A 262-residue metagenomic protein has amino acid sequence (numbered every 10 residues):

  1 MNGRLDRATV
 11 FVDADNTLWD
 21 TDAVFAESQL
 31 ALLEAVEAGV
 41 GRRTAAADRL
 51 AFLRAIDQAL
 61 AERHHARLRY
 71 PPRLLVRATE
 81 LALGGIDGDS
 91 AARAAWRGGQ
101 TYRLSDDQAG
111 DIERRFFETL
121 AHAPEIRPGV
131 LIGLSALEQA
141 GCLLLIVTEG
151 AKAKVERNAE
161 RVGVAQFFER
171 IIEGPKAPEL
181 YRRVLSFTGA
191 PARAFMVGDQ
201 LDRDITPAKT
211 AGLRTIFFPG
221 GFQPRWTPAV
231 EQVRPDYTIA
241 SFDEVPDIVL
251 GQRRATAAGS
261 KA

Functional and structural regions predicted by a protein language model:
M1-V10, D107, L131-A262: Asp-based, Mg2+/Mn2+-dependent phosphohydrolase catalytic module
N2-V12, T17-F52: Active-site neighborhood of HAD-like aspartate-dependent phosphohydrolases
F25-E37, P72-E80, K152: An amphipathic alpha-helix signature
A38-R43, G85, D89, G163-F167: Short helix-capping segments at alpha-helix termini
A55-F116, A136: A metal-dependent, Asp-based hydrolase signature
F116-P124: Surface-exposed cleft-lining segments at the edges of enzyme active sites
A123-R127, T148: Conserved beta-strand/loop elements of the cytosolic catalytic core of P-type E1-E2 ATPases, chiefly in the P-domain
